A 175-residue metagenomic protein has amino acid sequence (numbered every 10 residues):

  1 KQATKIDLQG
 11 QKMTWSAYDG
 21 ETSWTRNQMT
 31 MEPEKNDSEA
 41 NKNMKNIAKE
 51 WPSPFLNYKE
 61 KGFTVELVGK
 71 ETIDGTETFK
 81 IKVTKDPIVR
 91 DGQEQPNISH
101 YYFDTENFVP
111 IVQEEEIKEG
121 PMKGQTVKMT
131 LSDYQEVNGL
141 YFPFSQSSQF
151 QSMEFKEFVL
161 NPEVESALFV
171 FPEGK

Functional and structural regions predicted by a protein language model:
K1-A17: PEST-like low-complexity, intrinsically disordered acidic/proline/serine-rich tracts that flank trafficking/processing
Q2-I6, W24-N27, L67, V83 (+2 more regions): Short hydrophobic/aromatic-rich beta-strand segments that constitute the beta-sheet cores of beta-sandwich/beta-barrel
Q9-K12, M31-P33, E119, F150: Short, surface-exposed beta-strand-loop junctions and turns on beta-sheet-rich folds
G10, F55-N57, K156: Short, functionally important structural connectors and interaction interfaces within domains
A17-Q93, G120-K123, T130, V164 (+1 more regions): Flexible, processing/modification-adjacent segments and terminal tails in exported/periplasmic/extracellular proteins
D74-P172: Gly/Pro-enriched, hydrophobic low-complexity segments that function as extracytoplasmic propeptides/linkers
